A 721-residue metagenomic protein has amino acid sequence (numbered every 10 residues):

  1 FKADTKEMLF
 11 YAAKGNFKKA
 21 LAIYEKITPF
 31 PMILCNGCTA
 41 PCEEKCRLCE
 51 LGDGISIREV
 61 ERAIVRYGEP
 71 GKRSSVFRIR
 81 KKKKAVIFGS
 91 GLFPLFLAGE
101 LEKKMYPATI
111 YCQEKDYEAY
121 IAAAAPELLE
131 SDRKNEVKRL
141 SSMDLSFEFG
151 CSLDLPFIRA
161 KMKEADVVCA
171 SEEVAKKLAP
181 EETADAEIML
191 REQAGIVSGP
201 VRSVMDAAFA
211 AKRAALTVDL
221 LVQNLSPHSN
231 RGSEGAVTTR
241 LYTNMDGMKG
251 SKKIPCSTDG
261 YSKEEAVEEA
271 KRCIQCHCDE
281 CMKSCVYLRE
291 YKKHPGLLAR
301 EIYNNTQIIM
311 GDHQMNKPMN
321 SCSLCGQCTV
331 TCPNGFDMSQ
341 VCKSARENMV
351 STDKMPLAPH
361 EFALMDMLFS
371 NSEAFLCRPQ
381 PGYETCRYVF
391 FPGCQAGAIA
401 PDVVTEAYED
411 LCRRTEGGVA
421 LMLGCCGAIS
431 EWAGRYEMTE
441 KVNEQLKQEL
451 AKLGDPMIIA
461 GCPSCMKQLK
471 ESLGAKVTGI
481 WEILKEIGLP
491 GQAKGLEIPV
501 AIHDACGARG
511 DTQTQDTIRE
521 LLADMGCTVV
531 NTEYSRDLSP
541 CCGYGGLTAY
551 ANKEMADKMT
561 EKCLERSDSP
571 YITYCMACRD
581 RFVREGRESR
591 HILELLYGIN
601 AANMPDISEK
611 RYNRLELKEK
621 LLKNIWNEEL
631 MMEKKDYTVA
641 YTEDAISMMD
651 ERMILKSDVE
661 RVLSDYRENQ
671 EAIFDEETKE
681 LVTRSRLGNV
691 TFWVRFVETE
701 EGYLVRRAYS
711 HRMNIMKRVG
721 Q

Functional and structural regions predicted by a protein language model:
F1-F77, K84, K138, L145 (+1 more regions): Ferredoxin-type iron-sulfur electron-transfer modules and their immediate structural context
L9-D166, K292-A475, L617-L622: Iron-sulfur-cluster electron-transfer modules
T28-L48, K161, A186-T239, E265 (+3 more regions): Extended, hydrophobic interaction surfaces within ordered domains
K84-G89, V168-C169, R387-G393, I498-C506 (+2 more regions): Short hydrophobic beta-strand segments
F96, E100, A210, S284 (+6 more regions): Rossmann-fold NAD(P)-dependent oxidoreductase module
A123-S131, Q395-W481, G507-K620: Cofactor-cradling patches in redox/metallo enzymes
E172-V174, P333, P463, M576: Short glycine-/small-residue-rich Rossmann-like dinucleotide-binding loops
D606, R611-Q721: Ribonuclease/tRNase effector modules and their secretory precursors
